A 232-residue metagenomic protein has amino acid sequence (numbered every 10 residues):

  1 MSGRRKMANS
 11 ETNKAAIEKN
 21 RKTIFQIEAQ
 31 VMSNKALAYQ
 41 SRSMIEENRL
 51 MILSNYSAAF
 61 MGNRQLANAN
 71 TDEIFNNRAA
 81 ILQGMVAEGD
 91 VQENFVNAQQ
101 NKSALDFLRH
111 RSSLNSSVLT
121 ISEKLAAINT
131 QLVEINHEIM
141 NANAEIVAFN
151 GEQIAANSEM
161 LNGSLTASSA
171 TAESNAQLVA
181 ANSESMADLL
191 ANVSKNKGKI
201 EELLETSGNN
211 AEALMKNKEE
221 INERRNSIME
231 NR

Functional and structural regions predicted by a protein language model:
R5-E230: Extended alpha-helical stalk/coiled-coil segments
